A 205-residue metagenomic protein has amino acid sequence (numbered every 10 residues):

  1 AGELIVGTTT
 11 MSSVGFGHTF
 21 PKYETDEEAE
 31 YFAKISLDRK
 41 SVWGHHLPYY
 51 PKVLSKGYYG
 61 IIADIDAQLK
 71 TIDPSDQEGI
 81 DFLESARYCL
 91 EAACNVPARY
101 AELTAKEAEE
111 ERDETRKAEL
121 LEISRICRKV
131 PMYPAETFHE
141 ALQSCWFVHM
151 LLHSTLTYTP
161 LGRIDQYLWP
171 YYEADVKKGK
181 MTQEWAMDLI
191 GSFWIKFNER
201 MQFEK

Functional and structural regions predicted by a protein language model:
A1-K205: Catalytic cofactor-binding cores of redox enzymes
